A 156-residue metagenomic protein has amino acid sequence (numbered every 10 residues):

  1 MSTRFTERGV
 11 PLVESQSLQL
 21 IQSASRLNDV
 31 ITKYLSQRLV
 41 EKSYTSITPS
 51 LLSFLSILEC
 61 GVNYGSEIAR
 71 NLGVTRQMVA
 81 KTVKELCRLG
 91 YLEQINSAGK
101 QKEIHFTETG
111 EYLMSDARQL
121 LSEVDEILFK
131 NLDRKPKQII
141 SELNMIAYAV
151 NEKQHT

Functional and structural regions predicted by a protein language model:
M1-L12, K135-T156: C-terminal regulatory/oligomerization modules of transcriptional regulators
M1-T45: N-terminal leader segment of winged-helix/HTH proteins
F5-E7, K84-S141: Charged, amphipathic alpha-helical coiled-coil/dimerization segments
Q16, I47-L51, T109, K135: N-terminal positioning helix adjacent to the helix-turn-helix/winged-helix DNA-binding module
L20, A24-L27, I31-R38, L72 (+4 more regions): Alpha-helical linker/hinge and terminal dimerization helices associated with HTH transcriptional regulators
K33-M78: N-terminal helix-turn-helix DNA-binding core of bacterial DNA-binding proteins
